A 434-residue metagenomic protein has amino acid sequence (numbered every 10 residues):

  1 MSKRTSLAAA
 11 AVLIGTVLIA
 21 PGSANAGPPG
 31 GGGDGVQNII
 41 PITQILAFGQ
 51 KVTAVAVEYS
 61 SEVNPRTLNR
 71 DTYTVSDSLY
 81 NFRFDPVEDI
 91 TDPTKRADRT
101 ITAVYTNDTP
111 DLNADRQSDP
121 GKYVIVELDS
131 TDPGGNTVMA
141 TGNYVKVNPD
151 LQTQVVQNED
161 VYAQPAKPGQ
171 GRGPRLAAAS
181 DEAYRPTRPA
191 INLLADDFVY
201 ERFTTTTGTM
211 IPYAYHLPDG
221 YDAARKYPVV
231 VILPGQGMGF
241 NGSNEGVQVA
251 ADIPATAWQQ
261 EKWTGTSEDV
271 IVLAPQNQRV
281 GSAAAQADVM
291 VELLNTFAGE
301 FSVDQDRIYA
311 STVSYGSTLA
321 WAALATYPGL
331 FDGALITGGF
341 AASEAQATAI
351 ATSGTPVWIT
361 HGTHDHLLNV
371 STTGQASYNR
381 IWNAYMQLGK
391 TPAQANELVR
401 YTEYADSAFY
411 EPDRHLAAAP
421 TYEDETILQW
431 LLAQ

Functional and structural regions predicted by a protein language model:
M1-A26: Secretory targeting and sorting signals
G27-A54, R70, D77-Y227: A domain-start/cap signature at the N-terminus of enzymes
G220-R225, G281-S314: Gly/Ser-rich "nucleophile elbow"/oxyanion-hole loop immediately N-terminal to the catalytic nucleophile in hydrolases
P228, L233-G235, G338, H361-G362: The conserved beta1-alpha1 loop
V229-V291: Active-site machinery of serine-nucleophile hydrolases
E268-V270, A351-V357: Short, proline-enriched alpha-helix->beta-strand connector loops that line the catalytic pocket of alpha/beta-hydrolase
G299-E300, D306-A351: Primarily recognizes the serine-hydrolase "nucleophile elbow" in alpha/beta-hydrolase and SGNH/GDSL folds
A347, T360, H364-L368, T372-Q375 (+1 more regions): C-terminal catalytic histidine-bearing segment of alpha/beta-hydrolase fold enzymes
